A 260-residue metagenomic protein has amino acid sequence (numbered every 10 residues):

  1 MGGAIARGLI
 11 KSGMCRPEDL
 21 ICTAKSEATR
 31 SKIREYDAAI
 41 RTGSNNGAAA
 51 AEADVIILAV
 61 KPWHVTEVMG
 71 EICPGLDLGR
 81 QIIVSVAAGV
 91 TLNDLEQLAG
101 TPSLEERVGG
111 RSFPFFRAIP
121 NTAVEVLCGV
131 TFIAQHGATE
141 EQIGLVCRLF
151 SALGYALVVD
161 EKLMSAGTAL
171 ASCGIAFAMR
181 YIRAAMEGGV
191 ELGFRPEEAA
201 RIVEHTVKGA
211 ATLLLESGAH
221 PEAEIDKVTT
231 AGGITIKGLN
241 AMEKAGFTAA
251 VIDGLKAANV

Functional and structural regions predicted by a protein language model:
M1-E52, C128, V190-L192: NAD(P)+-binding Rossmann beta1-loop-alpha1 motif at the extreme N-terminus of oxidoreductases
I5, L9, R30-I33, V68-I72 (+2 more regions): Hydrophobic packing residues within well-ordered alpha-helices of enzyme cores
R16-D19, G79-Q81, E197: Short acidic capping loops at alpha-helix termini that bridge into adjacent secondary structure
L20, R30, A49, V65 (+3 more regions): Small-residue helix-packing motif on alpha-helices
I21, D94-P114, V130-A166, A178-G218: Internal alpha-helical scaffold of NAD(P)-dependent oxidoreductase catalytic cores
E27, D37, N45-I133: Rossmann-like NAD(P)(H) cofactor-binding subdomain of soluble oxidoreductases
E204-V260: NAD(P)-dependent Rossmann-like dehydrogenase/reductase catalytic/cofactor-binding core
